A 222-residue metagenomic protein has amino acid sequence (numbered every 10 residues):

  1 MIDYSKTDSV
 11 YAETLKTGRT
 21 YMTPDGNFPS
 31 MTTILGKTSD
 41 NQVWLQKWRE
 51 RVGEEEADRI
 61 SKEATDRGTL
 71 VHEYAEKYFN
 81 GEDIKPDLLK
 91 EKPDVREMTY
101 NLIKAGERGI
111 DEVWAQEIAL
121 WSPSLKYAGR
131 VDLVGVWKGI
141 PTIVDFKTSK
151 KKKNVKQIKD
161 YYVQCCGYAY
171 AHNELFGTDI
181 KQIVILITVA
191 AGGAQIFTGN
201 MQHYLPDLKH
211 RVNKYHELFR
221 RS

Functional and structural regions predicted by a protein language model:
M1, R221-S222: C-terminal end-of-chain micro-motif
M1-A128: Metal-dependent nuclease catalytic cores that hydrolyze phosphodiester bonds in DNA/RNA, characterized by
W114-F219: Mg2+/Mn2+-dependent nuclease catalytic core
